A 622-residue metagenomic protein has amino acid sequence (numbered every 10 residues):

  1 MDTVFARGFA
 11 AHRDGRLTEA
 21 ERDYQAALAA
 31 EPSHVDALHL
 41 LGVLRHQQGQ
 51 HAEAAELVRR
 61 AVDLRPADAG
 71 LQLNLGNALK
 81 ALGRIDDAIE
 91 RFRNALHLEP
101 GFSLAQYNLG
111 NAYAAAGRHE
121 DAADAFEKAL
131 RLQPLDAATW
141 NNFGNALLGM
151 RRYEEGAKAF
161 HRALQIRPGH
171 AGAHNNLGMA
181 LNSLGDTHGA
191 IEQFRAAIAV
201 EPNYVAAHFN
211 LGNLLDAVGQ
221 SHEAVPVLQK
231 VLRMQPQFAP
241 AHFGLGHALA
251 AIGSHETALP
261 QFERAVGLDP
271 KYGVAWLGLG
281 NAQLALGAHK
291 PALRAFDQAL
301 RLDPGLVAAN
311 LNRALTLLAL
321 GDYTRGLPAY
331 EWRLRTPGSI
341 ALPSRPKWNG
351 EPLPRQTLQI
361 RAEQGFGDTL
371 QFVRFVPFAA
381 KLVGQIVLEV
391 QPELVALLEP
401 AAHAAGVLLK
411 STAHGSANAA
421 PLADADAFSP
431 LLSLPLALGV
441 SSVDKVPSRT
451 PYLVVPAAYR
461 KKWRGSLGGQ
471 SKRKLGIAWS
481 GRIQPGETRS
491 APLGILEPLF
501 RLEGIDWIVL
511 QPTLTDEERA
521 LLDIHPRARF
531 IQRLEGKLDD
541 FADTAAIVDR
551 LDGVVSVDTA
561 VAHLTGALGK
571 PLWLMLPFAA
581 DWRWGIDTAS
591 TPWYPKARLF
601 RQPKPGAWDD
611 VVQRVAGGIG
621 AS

Functional and structural regions predicted by a protein language model:
M1-V554, D558-S622: Alpha-helical solenoid repeat scaffolds of the TPR/TPR-like class and their adjacent stem/linker regions that mediate
